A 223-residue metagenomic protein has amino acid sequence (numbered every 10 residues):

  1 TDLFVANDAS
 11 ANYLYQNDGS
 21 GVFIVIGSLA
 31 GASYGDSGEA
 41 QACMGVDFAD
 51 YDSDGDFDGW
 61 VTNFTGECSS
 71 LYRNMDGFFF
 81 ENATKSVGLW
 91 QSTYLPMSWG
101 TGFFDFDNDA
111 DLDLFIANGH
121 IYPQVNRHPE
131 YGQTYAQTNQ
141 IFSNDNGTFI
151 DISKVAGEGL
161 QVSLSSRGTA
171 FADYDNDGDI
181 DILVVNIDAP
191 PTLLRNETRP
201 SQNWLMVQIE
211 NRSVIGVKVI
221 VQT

Functional and structural regions predicted by a protein language model:
T1-T223: Acidic, glycine/proline-rich Ca2+-coordinating loop motifs
